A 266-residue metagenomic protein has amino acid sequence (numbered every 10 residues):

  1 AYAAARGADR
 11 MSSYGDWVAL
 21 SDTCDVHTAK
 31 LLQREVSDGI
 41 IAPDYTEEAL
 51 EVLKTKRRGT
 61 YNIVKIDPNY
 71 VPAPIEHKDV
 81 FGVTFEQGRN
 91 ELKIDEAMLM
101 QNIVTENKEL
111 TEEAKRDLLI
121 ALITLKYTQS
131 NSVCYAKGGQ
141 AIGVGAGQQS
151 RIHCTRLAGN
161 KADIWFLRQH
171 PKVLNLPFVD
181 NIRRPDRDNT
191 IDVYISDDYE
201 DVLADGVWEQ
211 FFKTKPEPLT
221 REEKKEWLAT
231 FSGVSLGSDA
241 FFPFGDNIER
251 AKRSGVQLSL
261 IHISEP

Functional and structural regions predicted by a protein language model:
A1-L258, S264: ATP-dependent carboxylate/acyl-activation modules
